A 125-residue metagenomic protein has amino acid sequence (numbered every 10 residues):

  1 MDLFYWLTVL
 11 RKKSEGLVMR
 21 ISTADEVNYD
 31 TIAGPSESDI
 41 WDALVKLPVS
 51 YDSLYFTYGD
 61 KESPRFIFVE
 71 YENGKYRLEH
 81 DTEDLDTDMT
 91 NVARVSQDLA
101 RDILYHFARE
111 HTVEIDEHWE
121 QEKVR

Functional and structural regions predicted by a protein language model:
D2-R125: Acidic, proline/glycine-rich low-complexity IDRs
